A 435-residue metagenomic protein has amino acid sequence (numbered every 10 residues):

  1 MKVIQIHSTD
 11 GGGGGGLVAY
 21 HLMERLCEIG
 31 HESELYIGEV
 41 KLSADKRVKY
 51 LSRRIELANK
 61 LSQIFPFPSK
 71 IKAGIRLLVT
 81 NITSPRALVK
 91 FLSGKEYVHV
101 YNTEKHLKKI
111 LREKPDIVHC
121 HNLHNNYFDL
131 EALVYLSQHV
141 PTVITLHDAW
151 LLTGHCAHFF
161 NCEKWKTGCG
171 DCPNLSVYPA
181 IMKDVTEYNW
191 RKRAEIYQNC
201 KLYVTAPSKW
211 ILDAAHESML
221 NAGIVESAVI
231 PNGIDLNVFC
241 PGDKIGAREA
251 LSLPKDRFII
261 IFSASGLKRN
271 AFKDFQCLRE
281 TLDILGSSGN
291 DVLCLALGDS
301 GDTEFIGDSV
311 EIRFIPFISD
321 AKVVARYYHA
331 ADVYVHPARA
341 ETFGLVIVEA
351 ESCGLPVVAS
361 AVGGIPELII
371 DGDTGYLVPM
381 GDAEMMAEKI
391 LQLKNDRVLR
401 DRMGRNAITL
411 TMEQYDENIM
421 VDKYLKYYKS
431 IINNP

Functional and structural regions predicted by a protein language model:
K2, M385, Q392, L399-K426 (+1 more regions): A short, well-ordered alpha-helix in the C-terminal region of glycosyltransferases
T153-F160, A180-S227, I234-V238, K244: A short, active-site helix/loop in glycosyltransferases that binds the activated sugar's phosphate group
P254-K273, R279-L282: Conserved donor-binding/catalytic core segment of Leloir-type glycosyltransferases
D291, G298-A325: Nucleotide-activated donor-binding/catalytic signature segment of Leloir-type glycosyltransferases, i.e., the conserved
R326-A331, Y428: Short alpha-helical donor nucleotide-sugar binding micro-motif in glycosyltransferases
R339: Aromatic "clamp/platform" in nucleotide-sugar-dependent glycosyltransferases that forms part of the donor/acceptor
P356-A359, I369: Short hydrophobic beta-strand element within catalytic cores of glycosyltransferases and related nucleotide-activated
D371-G372, Y376-A383, Q392-V398: Conserved acidic donor-binding segment of nucleotide-sugar-dependent glycosyltransferases
